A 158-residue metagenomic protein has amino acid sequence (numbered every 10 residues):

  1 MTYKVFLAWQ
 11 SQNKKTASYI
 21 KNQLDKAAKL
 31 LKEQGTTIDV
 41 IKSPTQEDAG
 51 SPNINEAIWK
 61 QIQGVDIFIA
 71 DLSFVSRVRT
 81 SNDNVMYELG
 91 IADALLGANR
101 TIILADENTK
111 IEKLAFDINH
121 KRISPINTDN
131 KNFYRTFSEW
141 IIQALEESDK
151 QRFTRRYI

Functional and structural regions predicted by a protein language model:
M1-I67: Conserved N-terminal substructure of TIR/SEFIR domains
Y3, V65-D66, L96-T101, I118-K121: Short glycine-/polar-rich loops that comprise or flank the Walker A/P-loop and associated switch/sensor motifs
L7, A70, I102-I103: Structural beta-sheet core signal
L30-E33, G90-N99: Arginine/glycine-rich "motif VI" loop of SF2 helicases in the C-terminal RecA-like domain
D48-P52, S76-R79, K110: Short, solvent-exposed loop/turn segments at secondary-structure junctions
F74-A94: Conserved TIR/SEFIR loop-to-helix hotspot centered on a Trp-containing motif with a nearby acidic residue
I103-N119: Glycine-rich, charge-decorated loop segments at or immediately adjacent to ligand/cofactor-binding or catalytic sites
L114-I158: C-terminal interaction surface of TIR/SEFIR-family domains
